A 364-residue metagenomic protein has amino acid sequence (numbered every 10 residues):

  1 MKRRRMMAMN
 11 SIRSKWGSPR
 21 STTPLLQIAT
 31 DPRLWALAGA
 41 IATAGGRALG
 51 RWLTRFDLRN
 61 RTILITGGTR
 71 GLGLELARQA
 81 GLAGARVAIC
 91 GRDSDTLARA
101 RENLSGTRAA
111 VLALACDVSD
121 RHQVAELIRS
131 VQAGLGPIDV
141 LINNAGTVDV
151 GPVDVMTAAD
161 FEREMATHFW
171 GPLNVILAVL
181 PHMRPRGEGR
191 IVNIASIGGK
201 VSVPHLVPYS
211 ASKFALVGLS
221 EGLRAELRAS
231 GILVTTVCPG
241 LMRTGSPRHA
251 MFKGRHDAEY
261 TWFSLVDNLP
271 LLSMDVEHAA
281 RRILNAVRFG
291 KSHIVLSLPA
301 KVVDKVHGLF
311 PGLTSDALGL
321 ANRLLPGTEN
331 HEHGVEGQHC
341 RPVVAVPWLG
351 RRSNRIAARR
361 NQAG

Functional and structural regions predicted by a protein language model:
T69-R70: Conserved glycine-rich cofactor-binding loop
A83-R99: Conserved glycine-rich Rossmann-like NAD(P)H-binding loop of the short-chain dehydrogenase/reductase
S94-D95, A115-E126, A158: The beta1-alpha1 cofactor-binding region of Rossmann-like NAD(H)/NADP(H)-dependent oxidoreductases
P152-V153, T157-E162, E188: Substrate-binding pocket helix/loop in short-chain dehydrogenase/reductase
I176, S212: Active-site helix of classical SDR
S196: Residue(s) in the substrate-gating loop at a strand-loop-helix junction that position the organic substrate next
A229-L325: SDR active-site lid
